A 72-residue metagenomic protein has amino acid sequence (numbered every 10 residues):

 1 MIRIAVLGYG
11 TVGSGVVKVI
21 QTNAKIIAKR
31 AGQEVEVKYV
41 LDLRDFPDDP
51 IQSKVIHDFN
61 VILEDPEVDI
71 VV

Functional and structural regions predicted by a protein language model:
M1-V72: N-terminal glycine-/serine-/threonine-rich beta1-alpha1-beta2 phosphate-ribose binding loop of Rossmann-like
